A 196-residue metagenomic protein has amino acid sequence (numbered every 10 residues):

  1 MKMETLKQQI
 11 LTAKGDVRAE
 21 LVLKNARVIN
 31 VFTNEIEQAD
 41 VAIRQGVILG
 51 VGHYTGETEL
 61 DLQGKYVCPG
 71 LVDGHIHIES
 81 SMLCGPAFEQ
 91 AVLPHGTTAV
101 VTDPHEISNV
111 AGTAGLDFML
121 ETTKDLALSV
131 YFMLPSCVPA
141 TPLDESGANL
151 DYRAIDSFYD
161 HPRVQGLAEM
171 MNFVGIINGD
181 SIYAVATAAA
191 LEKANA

Functional and structural regions predicted by a protein language model:
K2-G70: Histidine-rich, glycine-flanked metal-binding segment
M3-T12, F88-A194: Divalent-metal coordination cores built from histidine and acidic residues
G15, N30, L83-C84, D151: Helix N-terminus capping/helix-initiation residues
A26, G46, G64, H75 (+3 more regions): Divalent metal-coordination and catalytic microenvironments
N30-N34, S81, S146-A148: Short loop/turn motifs at secondary-structure junctions and domain boundaries
V31, L62, G74-I76, P104 (+1 more regions): Generic detector of well-ordered alpha-helical packing
V31, P69, E79-S81, T102 (+2 more regions): Conserved protein kinase catalytic core
K65-F88: Di-metal (Zn2+ and/or Mg2+/Mn2+) metal-binding site signature of metallo-dependent hydrolases with the MBL/beta-CASP
